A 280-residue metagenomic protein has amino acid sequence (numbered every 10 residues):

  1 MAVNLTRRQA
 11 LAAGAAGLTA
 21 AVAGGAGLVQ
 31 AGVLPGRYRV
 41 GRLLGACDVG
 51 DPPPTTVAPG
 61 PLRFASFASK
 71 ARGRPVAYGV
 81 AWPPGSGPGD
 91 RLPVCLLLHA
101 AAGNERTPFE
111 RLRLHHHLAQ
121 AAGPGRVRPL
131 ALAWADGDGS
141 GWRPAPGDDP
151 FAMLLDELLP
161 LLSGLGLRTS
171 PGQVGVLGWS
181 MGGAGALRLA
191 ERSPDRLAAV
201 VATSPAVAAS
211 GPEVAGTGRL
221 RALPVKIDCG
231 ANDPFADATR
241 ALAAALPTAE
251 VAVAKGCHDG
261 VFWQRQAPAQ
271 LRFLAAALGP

Functional and structural regions predicted by a protein language model:
A2-L5, Q9-P280: Non-catalytic cap/lid and distal C-terminal segments of serine-dependent acyl enzymes
